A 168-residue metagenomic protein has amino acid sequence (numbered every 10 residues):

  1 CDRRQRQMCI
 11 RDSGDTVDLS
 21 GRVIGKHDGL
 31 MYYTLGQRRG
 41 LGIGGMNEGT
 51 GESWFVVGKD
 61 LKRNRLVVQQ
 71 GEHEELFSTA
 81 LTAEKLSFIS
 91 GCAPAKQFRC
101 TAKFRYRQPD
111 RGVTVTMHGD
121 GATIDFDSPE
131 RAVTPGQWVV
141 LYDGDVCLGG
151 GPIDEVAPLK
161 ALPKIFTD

Functional and structural regions predicted by a protein language model:
C1-I10: Single conserved hydrophobic/aromatic residue that forms the stacking wall/gate of nucleotide- or nucleobase-binding
D2, V17-D18, Y142: Hydrophobic alpha-helical segments, especially N-terminal targeting/anchoring helices
R11-S13, Q137: Short loop/turn microsegments at loop-to-beta-strand junctions
V17-Y32, T50-V56, D110, V133-T134 (+1 more regions): Short beta-strand/strand-turn micro-motif
H27-M46, C100-R111: Active-site-adjacent loop/helix segments that line or gate small-molecule/cofactor pockets in enzymes
R39-L61, L162-D168: Short, solvent-exposed cationic patches
K59-L148, I153-D168: Basic, glycine-rich polyanion-binding accessory segments appended to enzymes
